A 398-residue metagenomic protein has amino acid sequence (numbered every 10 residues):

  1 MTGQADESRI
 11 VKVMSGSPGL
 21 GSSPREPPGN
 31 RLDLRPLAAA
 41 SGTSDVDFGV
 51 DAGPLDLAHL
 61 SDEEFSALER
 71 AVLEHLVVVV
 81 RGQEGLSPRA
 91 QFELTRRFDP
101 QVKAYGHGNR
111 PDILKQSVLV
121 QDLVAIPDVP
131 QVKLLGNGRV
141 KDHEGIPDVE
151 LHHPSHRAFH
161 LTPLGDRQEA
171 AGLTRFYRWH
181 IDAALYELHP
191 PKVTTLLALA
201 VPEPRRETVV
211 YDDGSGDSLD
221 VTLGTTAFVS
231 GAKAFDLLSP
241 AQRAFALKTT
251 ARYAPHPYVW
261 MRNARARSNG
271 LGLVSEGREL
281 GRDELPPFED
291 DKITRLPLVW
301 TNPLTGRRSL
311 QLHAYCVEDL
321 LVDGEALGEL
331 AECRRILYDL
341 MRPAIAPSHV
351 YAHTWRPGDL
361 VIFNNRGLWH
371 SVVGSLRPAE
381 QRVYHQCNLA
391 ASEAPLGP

Functional and structural regions predicted by a protein language model:
T2-P357, R366-P398: Non-heme Fe(II) oxygenase catalytic core, chiefly the N-lobe of the double-stranded beta-helix
